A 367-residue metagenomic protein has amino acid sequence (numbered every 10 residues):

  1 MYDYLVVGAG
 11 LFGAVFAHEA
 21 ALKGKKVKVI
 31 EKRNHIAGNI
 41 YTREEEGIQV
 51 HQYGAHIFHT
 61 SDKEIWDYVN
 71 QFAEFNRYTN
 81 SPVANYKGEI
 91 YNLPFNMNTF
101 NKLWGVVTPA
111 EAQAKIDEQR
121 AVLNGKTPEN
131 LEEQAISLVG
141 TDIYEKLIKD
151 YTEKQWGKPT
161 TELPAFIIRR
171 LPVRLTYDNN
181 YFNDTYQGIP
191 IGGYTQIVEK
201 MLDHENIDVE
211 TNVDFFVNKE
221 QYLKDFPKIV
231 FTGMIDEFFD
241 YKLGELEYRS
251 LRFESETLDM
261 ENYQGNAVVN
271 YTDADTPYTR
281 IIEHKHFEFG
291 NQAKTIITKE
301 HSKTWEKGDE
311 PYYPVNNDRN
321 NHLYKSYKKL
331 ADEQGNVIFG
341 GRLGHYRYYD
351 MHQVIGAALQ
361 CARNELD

Functional and structural regions predicted by a protein language model:
Y2, G24, E205, F226-P227 (+1 more regions): Short, well-ordered alpha-helix to beta-strand connector turns
Y2-V29, A362, L366: N-terminal Rossmann-like FAD-binding beta1-loop-alpha1 element of flavoenzymes
A21-E46: Glycine-rich FAD pyrophosphate-binding loop
G38-N39, A84, N92-L93, Y144 (+7 more regions): Short catalytic/ligand-binding loop motif for oxyanion handling, primarily in non-cytosolic enzymes, centered on
E46-A121: Dinucleotide-binding Rossmann-like beta1-alpha1 core, especially the glycine-rich loop that anchors the ADP
K87-Y91, N98-P227: Active-site/ligand-binding neighborhood in enzyme catalytic cores
V213-L330: Mid-domain catalytic core of redox enzymes that form a hydrophobic substrate pocket/lid adjacent to a catalytic redox
E310-D367: C-terminal catalytic lobe of FAD-dependent flavoproteins
